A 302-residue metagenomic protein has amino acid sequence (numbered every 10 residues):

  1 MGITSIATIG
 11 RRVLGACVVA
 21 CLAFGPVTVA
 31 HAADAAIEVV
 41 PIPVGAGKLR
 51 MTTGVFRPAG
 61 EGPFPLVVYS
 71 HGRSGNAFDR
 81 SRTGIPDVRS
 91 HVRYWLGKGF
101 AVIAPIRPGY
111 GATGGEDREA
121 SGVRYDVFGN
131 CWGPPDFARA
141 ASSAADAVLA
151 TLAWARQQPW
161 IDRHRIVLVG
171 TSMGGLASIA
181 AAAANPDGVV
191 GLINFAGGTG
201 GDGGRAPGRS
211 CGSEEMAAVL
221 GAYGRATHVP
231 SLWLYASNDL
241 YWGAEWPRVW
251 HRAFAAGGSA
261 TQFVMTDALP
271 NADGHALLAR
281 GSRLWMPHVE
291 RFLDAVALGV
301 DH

Functional and structural regions predicted by a protein language model:
A33-E61: N-terminal cap/lid segment of alpha/beta-hydrolase-fold proteins
G62-F64, R73-G114, G243: Short substrate-entry loop that stabilizes the transition state in hydrolases
S70, P105-R107, F195, T266: Alpha/beta-hydrolase
S70-G72, Y235: The conserved beta1-alpha1 loop
S121-Q158: Alpha/beta-hydrolase active-site loop
D146-M216: Primarily recognizes the serine-hydrolase "nucleophile elbow" in alpha/beta-hydrolase and SGNH/GDSL folds
G191, G197, D202-G257: The feature captures the conserved acid-bearing segment of alpha/beta-hydrolase catalytic domains
G257-H302: C-terminal catalytic histidine-bearing segment of alpha/beta-hydrolase fold enzymes
